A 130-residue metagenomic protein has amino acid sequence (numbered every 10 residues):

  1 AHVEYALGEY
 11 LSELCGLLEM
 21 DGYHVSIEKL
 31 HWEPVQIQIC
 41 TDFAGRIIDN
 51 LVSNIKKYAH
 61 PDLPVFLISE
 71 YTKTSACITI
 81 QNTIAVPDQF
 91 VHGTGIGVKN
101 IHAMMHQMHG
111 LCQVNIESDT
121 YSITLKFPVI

Functional and structural regions predicted by a protein language model:
A1, Q36-I39: Conserved micro-motifs of the catalytic ATP-binding
A1-E19: Short beta-to-alpha transition helix within the HATPase_c
H24-V35, T83: Conserved catalytic submotifs in the C-terminal HATPase_c
N54-K56: Short helix-loop "hinge" at the ATP-lid/N-box region of the Bergerat-fold HATPase_c
D62-T74: Short beta-strand/loop element within the Bergerat-fold HATPase_c
C77-K99: Glycine-rich/acidic phosphate-handling loop/turn and adjacent ATP-lid/helix of nucleotide-binding kinase/ATPase domains
M105-H106: Detector for a conserved hydrophobic position within an alpha-helical segment of the HATPase_c
